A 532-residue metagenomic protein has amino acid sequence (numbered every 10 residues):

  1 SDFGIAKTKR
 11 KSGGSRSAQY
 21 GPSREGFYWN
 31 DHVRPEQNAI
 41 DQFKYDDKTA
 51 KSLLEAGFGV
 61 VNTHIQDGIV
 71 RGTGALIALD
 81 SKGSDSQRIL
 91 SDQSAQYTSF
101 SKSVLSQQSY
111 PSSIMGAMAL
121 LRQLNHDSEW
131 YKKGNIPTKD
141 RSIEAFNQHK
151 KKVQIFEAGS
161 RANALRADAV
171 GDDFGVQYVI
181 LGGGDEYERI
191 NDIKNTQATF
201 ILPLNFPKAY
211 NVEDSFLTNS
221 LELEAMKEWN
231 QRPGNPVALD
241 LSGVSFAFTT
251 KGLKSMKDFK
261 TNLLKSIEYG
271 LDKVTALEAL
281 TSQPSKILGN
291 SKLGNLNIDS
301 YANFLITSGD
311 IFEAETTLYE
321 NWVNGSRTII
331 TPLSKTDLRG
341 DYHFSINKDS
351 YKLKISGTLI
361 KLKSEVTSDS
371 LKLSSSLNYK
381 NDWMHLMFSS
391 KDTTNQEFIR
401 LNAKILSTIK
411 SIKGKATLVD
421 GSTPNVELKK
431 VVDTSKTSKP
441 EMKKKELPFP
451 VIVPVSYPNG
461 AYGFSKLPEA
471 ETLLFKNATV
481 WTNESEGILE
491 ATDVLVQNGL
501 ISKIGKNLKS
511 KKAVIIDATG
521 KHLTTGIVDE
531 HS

Functional and structural regions predicted by a protein language model:
S1, R10, E486-T524: Histidine-rich, glycine-flanked metal-binding segment
S1-A56, V61-H64, A518-S532: Metal-associated gating/positioning segment near the N- to mid-region
S17-Y20, R24-E25, E36, V153 (+3 more regions): His/Asp/Glu-enriched, well-ordered alpha-helical/loop segment that forms or immediately abuts the divalent-metal
Y45-Y187, S291, I311, T317 (+4 more regions): Polyanionic/metal-chelating signatures
L53, A167, L239, S266 (+10 more regions): Divalent metal-coordination and catalytic microenvironments
S300-S334, A478: C-terminal cap of metal-dependent C-N hydrolases
L333-K352, L359-D369, S375, S411-E427 (+2 more regions): Tryptophan-anchored aromatic micro-motifs
N347, Y351, W383-N459: Beta-sheet ligand-binding and adhesion/scaffold domains
